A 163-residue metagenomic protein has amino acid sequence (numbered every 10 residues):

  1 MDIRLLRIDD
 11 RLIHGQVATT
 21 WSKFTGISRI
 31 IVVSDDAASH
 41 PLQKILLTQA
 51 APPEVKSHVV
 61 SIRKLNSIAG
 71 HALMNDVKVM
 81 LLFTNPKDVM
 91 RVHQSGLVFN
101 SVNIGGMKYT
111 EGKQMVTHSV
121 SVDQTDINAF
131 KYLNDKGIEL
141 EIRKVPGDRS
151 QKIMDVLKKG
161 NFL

Functional and structural regions predicted by a protein language model:
M1-K56: Long, hydrophobic N-terminal alpha-helical segment
D2-L6, S28-I31, K56-H58, K78-L81 (+2 more regions): Structural motif
D9-I13, S61, V122-D123: A general structural motif
F24, T48, P52, V60-R63 (+7 more regions): NTP/phosphate- and nucleic-acid-binding module
A38-H40, L65-N66, V89, Y109-G112: Short gly/pro/ser/thr-enriched loop/turn and capping motifs at secondary-structure boundaries
L47, V89, F130-K131: Short amphipathic alpha-helical segments and helix-helix/interface helices
H58-G105: Ordered, amphipathic secondary-structure segments that act as subunit-interaction surfaces in large macromolecular
S95, N100-L163: Glycine-rich, aromatic-bearing surface loops/beta-hairpins
